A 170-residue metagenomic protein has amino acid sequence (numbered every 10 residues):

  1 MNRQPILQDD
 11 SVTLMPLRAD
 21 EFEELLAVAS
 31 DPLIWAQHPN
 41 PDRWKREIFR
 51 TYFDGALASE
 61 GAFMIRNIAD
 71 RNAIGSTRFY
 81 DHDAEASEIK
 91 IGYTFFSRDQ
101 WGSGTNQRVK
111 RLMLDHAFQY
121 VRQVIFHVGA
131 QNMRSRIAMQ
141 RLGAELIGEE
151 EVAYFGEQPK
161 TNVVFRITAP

Functional and structural regions predicted by a protein language model:
M1-T51, N162, P170: A short, well-structured alpha-helix characteristic of acyl/acetyltransferase catalytic modules
M64, N72-D81, K90: Conserved beta-strand in the GNAT
R66, G92-S103, G129: A short, internal acetyl-CoA/4′-phosphopantetheine-binding micro-motif in the GNAT/acyltransferase core
H82-I91, W101, T105, R122: A conserved beta-turn-beta hairpin within the catalytic core of GNAT-like acetyltransferases that forms part
G102-H116, I137, R141: Conserved acetyl-CoA-binding loop-helix of GNAT-fold acetyltransferases
Q119-V128: Conserved GNAT acetyl-CoA-binding A-motif
H127, E145-T161: Conserved catalytic-core motifs of GNAT/GCN5-like acyltransferases
N132-G148: Conserved active-site alpha-helix within GNAT-family acetyltransferase domains
